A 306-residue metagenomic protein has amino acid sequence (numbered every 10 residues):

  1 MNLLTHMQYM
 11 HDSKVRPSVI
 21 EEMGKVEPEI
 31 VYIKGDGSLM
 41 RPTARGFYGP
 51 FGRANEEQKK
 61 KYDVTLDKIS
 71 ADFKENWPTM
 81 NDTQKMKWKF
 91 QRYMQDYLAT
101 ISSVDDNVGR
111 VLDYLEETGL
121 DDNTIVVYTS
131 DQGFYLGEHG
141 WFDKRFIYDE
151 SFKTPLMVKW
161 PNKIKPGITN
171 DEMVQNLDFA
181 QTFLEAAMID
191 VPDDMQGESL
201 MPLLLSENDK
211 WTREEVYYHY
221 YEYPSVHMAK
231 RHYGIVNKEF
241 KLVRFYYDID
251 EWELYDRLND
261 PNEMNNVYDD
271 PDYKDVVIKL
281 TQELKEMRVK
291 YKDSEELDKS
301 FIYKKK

Functional and structural regions predicted by a protein language model:
M1-N123, V127-M173, A186-D194, R244-Y246 (+3 more regions): Active-site-proximal cap/lid insertion segments
Q132-E138, L177-A180, E185-E253, R257 (+5 more regions): C-terminal cap/loop subdomain of S1 sulfatases and analogous C-terminal strand-loop tails that border
L280-L284: Short amphipathic alpha-helical coiled-coil/interface segments
